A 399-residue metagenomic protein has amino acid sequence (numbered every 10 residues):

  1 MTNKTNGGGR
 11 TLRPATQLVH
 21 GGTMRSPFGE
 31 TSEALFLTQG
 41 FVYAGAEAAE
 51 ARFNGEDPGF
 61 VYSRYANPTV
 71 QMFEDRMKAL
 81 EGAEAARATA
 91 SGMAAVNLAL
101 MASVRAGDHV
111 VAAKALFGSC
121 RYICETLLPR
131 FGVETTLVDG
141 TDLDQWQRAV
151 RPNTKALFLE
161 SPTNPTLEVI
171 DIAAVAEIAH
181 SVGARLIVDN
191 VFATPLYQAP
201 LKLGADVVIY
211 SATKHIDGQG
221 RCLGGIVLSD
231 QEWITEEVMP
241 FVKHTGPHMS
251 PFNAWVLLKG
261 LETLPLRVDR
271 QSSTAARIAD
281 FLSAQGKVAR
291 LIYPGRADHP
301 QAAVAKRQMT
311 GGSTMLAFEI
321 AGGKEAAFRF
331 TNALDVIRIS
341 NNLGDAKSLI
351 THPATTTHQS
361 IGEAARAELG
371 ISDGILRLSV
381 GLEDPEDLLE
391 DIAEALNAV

Functional and structural regions predicted by a protein language model:
M1-N6, E125, E134, R148 (+3 more regions): PLP-dependent enzyme catalytic core of the Aspartate aminotransferase-like
T2, G7-G9, L18-P27, A85-K287 (+1 more regions): Conserved PLP-enzyme active-site core in the AAT-like
T2-N67, D75: N-terminal "arm"/small-domain region of PLP-dependent enzymes with the aminotransferase-like
G22-T23, L37-Y43, F192, K214 (+7 more regions): Glycine-rich beta-alpha junction loops
S26, V42-A46, I234-T235, G323-A326 (+2 more regions): Short, acidic Gly/Pro/Ser/Thr-rich loop/turn segments
E47-N97, S119-T126: Conserved N-terminal alpha-helix of the aminotransferase class I/II PLP-enzyme fold
L80, L282-G286, L334: Acidic-histidine catalytic/liganding microenvironments
K287-L376, V380: Conserved C-terminal alpha-helix-loop-beta "cap" of PLP-dependent enzymes that closes/shapes the active-site mouth
